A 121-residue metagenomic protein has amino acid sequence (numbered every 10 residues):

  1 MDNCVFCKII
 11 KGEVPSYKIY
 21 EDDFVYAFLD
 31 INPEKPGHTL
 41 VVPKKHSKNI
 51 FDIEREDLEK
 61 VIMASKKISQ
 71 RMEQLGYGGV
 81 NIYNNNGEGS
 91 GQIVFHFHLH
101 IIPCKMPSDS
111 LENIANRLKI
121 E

Functional and structural regions predicted by a protein language model:
M1-E121: HIT superfamily nucleotide-processing domains
